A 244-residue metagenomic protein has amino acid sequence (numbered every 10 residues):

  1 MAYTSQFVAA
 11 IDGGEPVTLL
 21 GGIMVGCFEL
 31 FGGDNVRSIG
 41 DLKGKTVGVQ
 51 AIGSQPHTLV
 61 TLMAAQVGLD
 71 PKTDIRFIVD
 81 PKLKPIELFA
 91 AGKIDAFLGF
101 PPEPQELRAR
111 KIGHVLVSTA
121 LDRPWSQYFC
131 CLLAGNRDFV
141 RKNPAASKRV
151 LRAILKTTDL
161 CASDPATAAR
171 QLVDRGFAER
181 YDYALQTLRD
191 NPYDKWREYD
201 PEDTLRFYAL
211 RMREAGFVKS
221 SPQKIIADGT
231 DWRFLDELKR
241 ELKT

Functional and structural regions predicted by a protein language model:
M1-P81, L88-A91, D95-P101, I112 (+2 more regions): Short, glycine-/small- and polar/acidic-enriched structural segments that line small-molecule recognition paths
A2, G22, D34, G48-Q55 (+5 more regions): Extracytoplasmic/periplasmic, Sec-exported soluble proteins
S5, K84-D174: Pocket-lining segment of extracytoplasmic ligand-binding domains
V8-A9, G26, D80, Q105-E106 (+4 more regions): Short secondary-structure capping/turn micro-motifs that flank functional sites
I11, A65, R108, V173 (+1 more regions): Short polybasic/polar patches that bind polyanions
R141-S220: Secondary-structure end/capping motifs
R213-T244: Conserved C-terminal helix/tail region of periplasmic/extracytoplasmic solute-binding proteins
